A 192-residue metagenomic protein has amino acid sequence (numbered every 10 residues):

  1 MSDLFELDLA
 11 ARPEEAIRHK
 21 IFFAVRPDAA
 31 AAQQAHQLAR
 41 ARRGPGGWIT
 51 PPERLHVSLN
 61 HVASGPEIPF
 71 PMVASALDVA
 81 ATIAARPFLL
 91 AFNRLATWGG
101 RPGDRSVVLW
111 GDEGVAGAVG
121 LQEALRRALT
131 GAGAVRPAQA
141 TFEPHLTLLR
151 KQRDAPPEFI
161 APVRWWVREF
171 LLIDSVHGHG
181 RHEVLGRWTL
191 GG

Functional and structural regions predicted by a protein language model:
M1-G192: Histidine-dependent nucleotide/RNA phosphoesterase domain, centered on the 2H-phosphoesterase fold with its duplicated
